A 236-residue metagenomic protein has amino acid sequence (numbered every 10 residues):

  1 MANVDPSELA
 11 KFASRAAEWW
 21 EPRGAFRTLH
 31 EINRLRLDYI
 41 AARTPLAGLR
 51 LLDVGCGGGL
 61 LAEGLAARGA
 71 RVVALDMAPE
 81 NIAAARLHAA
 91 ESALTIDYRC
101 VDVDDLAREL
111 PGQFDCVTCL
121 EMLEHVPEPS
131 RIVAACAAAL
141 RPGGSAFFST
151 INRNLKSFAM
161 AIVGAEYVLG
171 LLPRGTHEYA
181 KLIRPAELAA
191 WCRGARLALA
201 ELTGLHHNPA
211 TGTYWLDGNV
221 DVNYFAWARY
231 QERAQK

Functional and structural regions predicted by a protein language model:
M1-W20: N-terminal, positively charged/glycine-rich alpha-helical extensions of SAM-dependent methyltransferases
H30-A47: Conserved alpha-helix/loop element of class I SAM-dependent methyltransferases that forms part of the SAM/SAH-binding
L49-G55: Conserved class I S-adenosyl-L-methionine
L60-D105: Class I SAM-dependent methyltransferase SAM/SAH-binding core
T118: A conserved beta-strand element that flanks and buttresses the S-adenosyl-L-methionine
S130-P142: A short glycine-rich, Lys/Arg-flanked "PGG" loop and its adjoining helix->strand segment in the class I
F147-L169: Conserved class I S-adenosyl-L-methionine
G170-E187: Acceptor-substrate binding/catalytic loop of class I
